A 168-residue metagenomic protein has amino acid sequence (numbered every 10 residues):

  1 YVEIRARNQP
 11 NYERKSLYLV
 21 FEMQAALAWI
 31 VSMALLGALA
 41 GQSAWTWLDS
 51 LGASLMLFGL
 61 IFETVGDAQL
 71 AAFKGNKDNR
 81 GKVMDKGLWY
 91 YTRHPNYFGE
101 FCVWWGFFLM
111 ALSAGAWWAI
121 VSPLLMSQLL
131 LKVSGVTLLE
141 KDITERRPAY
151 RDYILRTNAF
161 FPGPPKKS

Functional and structural regions predicted by a protein language model:
Y1-M33, G37-A40: Intramembrane catalytic core of multi-pass membrane enzymes that act on lipidic substrates
A25-Q69, K74-S168: Hydrophobic transmembrane alpha-helices
